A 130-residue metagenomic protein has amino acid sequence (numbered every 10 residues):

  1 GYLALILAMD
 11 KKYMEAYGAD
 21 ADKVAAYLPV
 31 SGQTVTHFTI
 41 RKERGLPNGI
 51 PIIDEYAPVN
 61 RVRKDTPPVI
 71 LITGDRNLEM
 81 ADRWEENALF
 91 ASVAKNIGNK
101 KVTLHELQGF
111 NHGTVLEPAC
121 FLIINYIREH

Functional and structural regions predicted by a protein language model:
G1-K42, I53-D54: Primarily recognizes the serine-hydrolase "nucleophile elbow" in alpha/beta-hydrolase and SGNH/GDSL folds
D20-D22, V62-D65: Extracellular/periplasmic catalytic domains that process cell-envelope and extracellular macromolecules
V35-T36, D75-E85, G113-T114: Acidic catalytic loop of the alpha/beta-hydrolase fold
L46-I52: Short, flexible loop segments at the rims of nucleotide/cofactor-binding pockets, characterized by
D54, V59-K64: Periplasmic peptidoglycan-binding/anchoring modules of Gram-negative envelope and division proteins
P58, P67, A81-N96: Short alpha-helix in the alpha/beta-hydrolase fold that links the catalytic acid
D65, I70-D75: Short beta-strand/loop motif that positions the catalytic acidic residue of the alpha/beta-hydrolase fold
I72, A88-H130: C-terminal catalytic histidine-bearing segment of alpha/beta-hydrolase fold enzymes
